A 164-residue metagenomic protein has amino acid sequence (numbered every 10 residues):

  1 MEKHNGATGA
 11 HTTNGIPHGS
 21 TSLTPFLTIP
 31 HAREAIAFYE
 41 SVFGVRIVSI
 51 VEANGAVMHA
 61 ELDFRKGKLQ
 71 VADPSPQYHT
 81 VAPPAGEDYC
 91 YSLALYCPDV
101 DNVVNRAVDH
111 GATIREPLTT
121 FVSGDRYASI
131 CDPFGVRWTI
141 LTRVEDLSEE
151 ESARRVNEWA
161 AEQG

Functional and structural regions predicted by a protein language model:
E2-F26, A37, F43-C131, I140-G164: Vicinal oxygen chelate
I29-R33: Short acidic-aromatic low-complexity motifs
F134: C-terminal catalytic core of tyrosine-transesterase DNA break-rejoin enzymes
